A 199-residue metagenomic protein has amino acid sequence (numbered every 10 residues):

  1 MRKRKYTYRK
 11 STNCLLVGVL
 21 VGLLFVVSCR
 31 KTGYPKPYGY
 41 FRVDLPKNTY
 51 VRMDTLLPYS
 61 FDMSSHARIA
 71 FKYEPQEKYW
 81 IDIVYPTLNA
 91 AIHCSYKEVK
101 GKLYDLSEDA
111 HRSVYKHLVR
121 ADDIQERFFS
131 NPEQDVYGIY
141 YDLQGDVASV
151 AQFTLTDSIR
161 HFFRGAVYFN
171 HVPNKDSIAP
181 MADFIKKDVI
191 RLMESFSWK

Functional and structural regions predicted by a protein language model:
K3-L16: Bacterial N-terminal signal peptides that target proteins for export
L15-L23: Sec-dependent N-terminal signal peptides
F25-S28: C-terminal motif of bacterial Sec signal peptides marking the signal peptidase cleavage site
R30-G33: Bacterial signal peptide processing site
P37-L57: Post-signal peptide N-terminal segment of mature Sec-exported envelope proteins
L56-R112: Secretory pathway targeting signatures of secreted, lumenal, and periplasmic proteins
L118-R120: Acidic, glycine-rich loop-and-strand cores that form catalytic or ligand-binding grooves in diverse globular domains
E126-K199: Short, well-structured beta-strand
